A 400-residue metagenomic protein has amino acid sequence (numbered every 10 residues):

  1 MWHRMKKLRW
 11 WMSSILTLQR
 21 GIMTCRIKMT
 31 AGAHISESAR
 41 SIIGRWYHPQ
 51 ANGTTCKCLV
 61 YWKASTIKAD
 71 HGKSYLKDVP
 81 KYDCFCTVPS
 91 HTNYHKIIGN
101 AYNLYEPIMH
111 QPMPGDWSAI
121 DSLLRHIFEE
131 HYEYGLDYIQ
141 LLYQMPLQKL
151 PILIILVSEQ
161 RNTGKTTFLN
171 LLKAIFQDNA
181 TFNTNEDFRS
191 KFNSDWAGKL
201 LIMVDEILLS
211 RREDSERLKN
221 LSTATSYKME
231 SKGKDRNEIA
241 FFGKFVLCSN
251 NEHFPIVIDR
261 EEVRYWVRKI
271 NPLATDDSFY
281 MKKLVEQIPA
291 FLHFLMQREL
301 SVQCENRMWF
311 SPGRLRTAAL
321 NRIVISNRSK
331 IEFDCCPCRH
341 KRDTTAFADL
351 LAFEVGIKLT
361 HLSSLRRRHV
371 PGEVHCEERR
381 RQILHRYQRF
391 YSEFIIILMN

Functional and structural regions predicted by a protein language model:
M1-E130, L147, S194, A352-N400: N-terminal nucleic-acid engagement/recognition segments and initiation subdomains in replication, restriction
S74-P114, K149-I154, I288-S326: Phosphate-handling catalytic cores of nucleic-acid transaction enzymes
S90-L201, S215, W266-K269, L295: P-loop NTPase catalytic core of nucleic-acid-dependent motor ATPases
Q160, Q303-N400: DNA transaction DNA-binding modules
F192-A197, E230-C248: AAA+/SF3 P-loop NTPase mechanochemical coupling elements
V204-I207: Walker B catalytic acidic pair
S215-N237: Conserved catalytic/switch belt of AAA+ P-loop NTPases
P255-T275: A short helix-turn-beta junction within AAA+ P-loop NTPase domains corresponding to the substrate/partner-engaging
